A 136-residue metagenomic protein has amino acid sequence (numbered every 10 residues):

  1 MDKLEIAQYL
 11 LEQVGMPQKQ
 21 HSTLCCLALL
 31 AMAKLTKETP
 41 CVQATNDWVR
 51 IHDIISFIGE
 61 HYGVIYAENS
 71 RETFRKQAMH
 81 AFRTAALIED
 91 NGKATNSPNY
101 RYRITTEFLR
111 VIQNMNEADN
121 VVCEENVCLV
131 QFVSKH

Functional and structural regions predicted by a protein language model:
M1-D2, R50-D53, V130-H136: Short, compositionally biased low-complexity segments
M1-W48: Short alpha-helical segments that sit at the start of domains
Q20-L24, I51, I65-A85, E89-D90: Short amphipathic alpha-helical interaction segments
M32-T36, I58, A86: Generic structural signal for hydrophobic core residues of well-folded globular domains
E38-A67: Short acidic, hydrophobic short linear motifs in intrinsically disordered regions
N91-G92, S97-H136: Short, amphipathic alpha-helical interaction segments positioned at domain boundaries
